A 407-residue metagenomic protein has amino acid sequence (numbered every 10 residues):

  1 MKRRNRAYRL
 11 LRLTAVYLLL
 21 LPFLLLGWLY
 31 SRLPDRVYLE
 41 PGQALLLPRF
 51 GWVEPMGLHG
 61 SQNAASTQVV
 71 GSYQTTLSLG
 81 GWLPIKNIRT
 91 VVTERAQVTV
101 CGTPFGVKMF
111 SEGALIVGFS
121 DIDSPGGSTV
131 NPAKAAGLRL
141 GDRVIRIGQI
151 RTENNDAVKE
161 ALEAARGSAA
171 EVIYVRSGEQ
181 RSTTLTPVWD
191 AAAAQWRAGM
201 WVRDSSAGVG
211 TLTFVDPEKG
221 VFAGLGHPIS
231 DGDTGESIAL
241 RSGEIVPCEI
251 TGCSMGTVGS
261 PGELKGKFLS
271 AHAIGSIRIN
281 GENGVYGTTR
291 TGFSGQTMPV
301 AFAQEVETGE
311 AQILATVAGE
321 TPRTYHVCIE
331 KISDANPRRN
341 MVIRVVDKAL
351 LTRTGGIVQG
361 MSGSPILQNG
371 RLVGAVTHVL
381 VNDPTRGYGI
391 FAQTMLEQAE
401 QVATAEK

Functional and structural regions predicted by a protein language model:
K2-R3, M56-V100, R278-Y325: Interdomain regulatory linker/hinge segments that flank or connect interaction modules in polarity/junction/synaptic
R9-W28: Hydrophobic membrane-insertion alpha-helices, especially the h-region of bacterial N-terminal signal peptides
S66-Q68, R146-E179, D383-T385, I390-Q393: PDZ domains, with a preference for the canonical peptide-binding region formed by the helix
L77-L79, K86-I88, V92-E94, K159-G199: PDZ-domain C-terminal substructure recognizer with occasional recognition of PDZ-binding tails
F110-A135, R139: PDZ/PDZ-like groove recognition
T129-R143, R166, G356-G360: A short glycine-leucine-enriched loop at secondary-structure breakpoints that most characteristically corresponds
A133-D156, I366-N369, V373-H378: Conserved PDZ fold ligand-binding element
T184-Q359, Q368-N369, T377, D383-Q398: Serine endopeptidase catalytic core focused on the charge-relay Asp
